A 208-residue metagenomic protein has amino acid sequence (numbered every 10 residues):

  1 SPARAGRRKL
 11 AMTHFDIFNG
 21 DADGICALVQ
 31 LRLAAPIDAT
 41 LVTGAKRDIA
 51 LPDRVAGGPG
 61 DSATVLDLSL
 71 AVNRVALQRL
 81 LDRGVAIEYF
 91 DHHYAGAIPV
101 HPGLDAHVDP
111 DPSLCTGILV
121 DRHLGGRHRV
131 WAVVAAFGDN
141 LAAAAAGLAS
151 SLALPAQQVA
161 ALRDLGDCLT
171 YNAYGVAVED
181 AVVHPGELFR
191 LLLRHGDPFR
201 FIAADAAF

Functional and structural regions predicted by a protein language model:
R4-A161: Replace "Mg2+/Mn2+-dependent" with "divalent metal-dependent
G126-F208: Phosphate-rich cofactor/ligand-interacting catalytic cores and adjacent structured alpha/beta frameworks
